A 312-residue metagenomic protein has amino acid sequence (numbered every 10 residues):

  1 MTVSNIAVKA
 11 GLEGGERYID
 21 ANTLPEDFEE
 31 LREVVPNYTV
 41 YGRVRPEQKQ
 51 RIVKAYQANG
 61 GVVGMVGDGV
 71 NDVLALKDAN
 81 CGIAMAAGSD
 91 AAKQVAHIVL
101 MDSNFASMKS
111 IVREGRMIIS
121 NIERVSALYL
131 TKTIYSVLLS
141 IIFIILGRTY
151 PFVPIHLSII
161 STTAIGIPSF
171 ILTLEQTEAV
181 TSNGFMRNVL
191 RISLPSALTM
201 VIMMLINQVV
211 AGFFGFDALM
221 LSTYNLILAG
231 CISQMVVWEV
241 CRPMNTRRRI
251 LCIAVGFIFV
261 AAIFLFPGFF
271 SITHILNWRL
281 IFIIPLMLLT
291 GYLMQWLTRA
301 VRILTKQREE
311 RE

Functional and structural regions predicted by a protein language model:
M1-G11, N71, A75, L139: Cytosolic catalytic regions of ATP/NTP-dependent phosphoryl-transfer enzymes
A10-G64, A79, A86-R248, F259-G268: Membrane-embedded transport module
Q48, V70-N71: Short, glycine/acidic-enriched loop or turn micro-motifs at the edges of active sites
N225-A229, N277-Y292: Small-residue-rich transmembrane alpha-helices that serve as helix-helix interface/gating elements in multipass
C241-M244, L293-R311: Membrane-interface capping segments at transmembrane-helix boundaries
I253: Mid-to-C-terminal catalytic subdomains of enzymes that bind/position adenosyl phosphate moieties or nucleic-acid
F266-W278: Membrane-helix boundary connector in multi-pass membrane proteins
